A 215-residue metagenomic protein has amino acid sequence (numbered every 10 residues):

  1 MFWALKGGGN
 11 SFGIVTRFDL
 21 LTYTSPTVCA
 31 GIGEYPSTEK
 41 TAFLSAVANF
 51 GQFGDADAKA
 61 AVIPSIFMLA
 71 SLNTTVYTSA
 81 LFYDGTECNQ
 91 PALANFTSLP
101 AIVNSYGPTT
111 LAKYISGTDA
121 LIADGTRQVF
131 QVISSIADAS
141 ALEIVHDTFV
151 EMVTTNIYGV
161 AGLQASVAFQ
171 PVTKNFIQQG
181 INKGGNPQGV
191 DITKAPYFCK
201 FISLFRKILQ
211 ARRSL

Functional and structural regions predicted by a protein language model:
M1-L215: Soluble FAD-dependent oxygen oxidases
